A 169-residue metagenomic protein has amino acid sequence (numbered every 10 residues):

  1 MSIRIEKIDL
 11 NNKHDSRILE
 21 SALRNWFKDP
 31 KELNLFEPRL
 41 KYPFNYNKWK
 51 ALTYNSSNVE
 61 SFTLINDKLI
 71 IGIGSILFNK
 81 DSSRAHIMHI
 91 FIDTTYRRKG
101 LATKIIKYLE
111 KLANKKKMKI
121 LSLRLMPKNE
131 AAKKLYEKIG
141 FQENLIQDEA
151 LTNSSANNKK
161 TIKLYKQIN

Functional and structural regions predicted by a protein language model:
I3-H89, D93-T95, I106-Y108, L112 (+2 more regions): Acetyl-CoA-dependent GNAT
S56, R84, K117, N158-K160: Residue-level preference for beta-strand/loop junctions
L69, D93-K107, P127-K134, K138: Conserved glycine-rich acetyl-CoA-binding loop
M88, A102, K111, G140 (+1 more regions): Residue-level signature of transmembrane alpha-helix interfaces in integral membrane proteins
K99, K116-K119: Short coil/turn segments at alpha/beta junctions that flank glycine-rich nucleotide-binding fingerprints
K119-S122, M126-K133, E137-N169: C-terminal "cap" of GNAT-fold acetyltransferases
